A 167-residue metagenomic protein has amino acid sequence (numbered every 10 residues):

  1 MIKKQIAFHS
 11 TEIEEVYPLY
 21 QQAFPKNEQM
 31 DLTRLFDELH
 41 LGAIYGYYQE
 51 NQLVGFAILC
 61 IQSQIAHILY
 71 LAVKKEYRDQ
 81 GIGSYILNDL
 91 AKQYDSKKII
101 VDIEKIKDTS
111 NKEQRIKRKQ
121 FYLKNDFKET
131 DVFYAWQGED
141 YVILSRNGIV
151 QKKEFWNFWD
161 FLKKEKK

Functional and structural regions predicted by a protein language model:
M1-M30, K153-F161, E165-K166: Short amphipathic alpha-helix that is part of the acyltransferase structural core
Q21-Q49: Active-site rim helix/loop that mediates acceptor-substrate recognition in acyltransferases
G42-G46, F56, Y141-I143: Short hydrophobic/aromatic beta-strand element in the GNAT-like acyltransferase core that lines or flanks the acyl-donor
G46, Q52-C60, I65-A72: Conserved beta-strand in the GNAT
V73, D79-Q93: Conserved acetyl-CoA-binding loop-helix of GNAT-fold acetyltransferases
Y94-Q114: Conserved GNAT acetyl-CoA-binding A-motif
Q114-R115, D131-K167: C-terminal "cap" of GNAT-fold acetyltransferases
R118-T130: Conserved acetyl-CoA-binding loop of GNAT-fold acetyltransferases
